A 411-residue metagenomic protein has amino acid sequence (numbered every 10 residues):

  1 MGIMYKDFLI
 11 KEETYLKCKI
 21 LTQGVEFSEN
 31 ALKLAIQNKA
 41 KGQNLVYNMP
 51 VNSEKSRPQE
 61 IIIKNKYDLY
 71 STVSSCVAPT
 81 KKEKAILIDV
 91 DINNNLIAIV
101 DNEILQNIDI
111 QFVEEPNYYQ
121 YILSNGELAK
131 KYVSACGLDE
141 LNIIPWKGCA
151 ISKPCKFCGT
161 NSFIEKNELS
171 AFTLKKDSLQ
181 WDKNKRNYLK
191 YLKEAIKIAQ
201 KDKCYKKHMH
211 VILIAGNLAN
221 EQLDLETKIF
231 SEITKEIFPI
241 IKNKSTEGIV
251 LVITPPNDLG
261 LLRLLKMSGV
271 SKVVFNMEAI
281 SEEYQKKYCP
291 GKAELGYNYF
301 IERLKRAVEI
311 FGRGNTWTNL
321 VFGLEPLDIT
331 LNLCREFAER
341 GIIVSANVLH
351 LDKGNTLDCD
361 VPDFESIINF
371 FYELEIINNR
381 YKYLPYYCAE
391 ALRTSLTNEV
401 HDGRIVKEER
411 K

Functional and structural regions predicted by a protein language model:
M1-V100, I310, L331-K411: Auxiliary Fe-S-binding modules of radical SAM enzymes
S71-K156, N161-K183, R404-K411: N-terminal [4Fe-4S]-dependent radical SAM core
P145-C149, N217-A219, I253-N257, A279-S281 (+3 more regions): Active-site-proximal loop/turn and secondary-structure-junction residues that shape catalytic pockets, frequently
S152, Y205, M267, I310 (+1 more regions): Alpha-helix termination/capping residues and helix-transition junctions
G159-F230, I240-L261, L265, V270-I301 (+2 more regions): Core AdoMet radical
E226-I249, E294-G314, E365-L384: Alpha-helix-loop-beta-strand connector modules within alpha/beta enzyme cores
E247-P256, L304-D328, N347-G354: Conserved strand-turn element in the central/C-terminal portion of the radical SAM core barrel that lines
N257-M267, F322-E339, T394-T397: Catalytic cores of alpha/beta
